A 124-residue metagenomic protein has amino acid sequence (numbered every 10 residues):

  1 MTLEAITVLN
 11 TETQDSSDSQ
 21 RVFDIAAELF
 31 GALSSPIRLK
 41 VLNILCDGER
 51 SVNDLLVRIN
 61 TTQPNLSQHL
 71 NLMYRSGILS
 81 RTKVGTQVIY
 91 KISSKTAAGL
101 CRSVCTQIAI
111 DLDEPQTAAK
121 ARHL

Functional and structural regions predicted by a protein language model:
T2-I25, T96-L124: Amphipathic alpha-helical dimerization/coiled-coil segments that flank or bridge DNA-binding/regulatory modules
Q20-P64, V88-T96: N-terminal helix-turn-helix DNA-binding core of bacterial DNA-binding proteins
S35, L39, L72, R81: Functionally critical, cavity-lining and gating residues within the transmembrane helices of 12-TM secondary
V57, Q68, Y74-R75: Alpha-helical residues within the helix-turn-helix
N65-H69, I108-A109: Short alpha-helical linear motifs
R75-V84, V88-K91: Beta-hairpin "wing" of winged helix-turn-helix
